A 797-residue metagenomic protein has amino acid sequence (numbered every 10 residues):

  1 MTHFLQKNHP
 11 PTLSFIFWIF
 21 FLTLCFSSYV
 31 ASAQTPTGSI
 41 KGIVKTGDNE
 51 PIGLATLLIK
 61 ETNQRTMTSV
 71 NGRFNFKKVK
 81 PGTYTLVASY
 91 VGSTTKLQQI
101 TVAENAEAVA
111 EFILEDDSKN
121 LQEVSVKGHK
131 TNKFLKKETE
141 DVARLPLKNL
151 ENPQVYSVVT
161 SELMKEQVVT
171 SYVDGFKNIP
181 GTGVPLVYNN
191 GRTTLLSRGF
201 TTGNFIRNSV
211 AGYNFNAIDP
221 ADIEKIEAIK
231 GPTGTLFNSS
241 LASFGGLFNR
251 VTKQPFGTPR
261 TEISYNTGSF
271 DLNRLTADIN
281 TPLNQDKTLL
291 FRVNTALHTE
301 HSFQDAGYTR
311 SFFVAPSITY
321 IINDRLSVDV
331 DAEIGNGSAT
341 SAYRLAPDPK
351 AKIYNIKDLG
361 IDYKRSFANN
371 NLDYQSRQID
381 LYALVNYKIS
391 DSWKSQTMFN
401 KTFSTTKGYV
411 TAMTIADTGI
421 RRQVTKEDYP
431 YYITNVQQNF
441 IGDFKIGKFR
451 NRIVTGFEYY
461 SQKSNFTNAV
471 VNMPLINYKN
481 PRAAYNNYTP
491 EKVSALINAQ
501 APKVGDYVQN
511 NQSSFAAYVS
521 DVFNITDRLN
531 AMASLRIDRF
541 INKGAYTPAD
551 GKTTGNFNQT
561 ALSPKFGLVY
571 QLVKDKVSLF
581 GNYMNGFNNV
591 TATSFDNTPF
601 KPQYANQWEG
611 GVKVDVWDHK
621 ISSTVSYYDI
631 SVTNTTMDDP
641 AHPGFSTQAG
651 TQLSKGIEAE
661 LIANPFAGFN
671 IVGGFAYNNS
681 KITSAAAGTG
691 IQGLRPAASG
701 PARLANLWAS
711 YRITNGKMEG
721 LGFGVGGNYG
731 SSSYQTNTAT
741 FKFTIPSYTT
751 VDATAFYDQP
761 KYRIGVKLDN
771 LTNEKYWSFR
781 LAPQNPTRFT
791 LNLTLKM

Functional and structural regions predicted by a protein language model:
W18, V30-Q122: Periplasm-facing N-terminal accessory domains of Gram-negative outer-membrane beta-barrel systems
E50-G53, L58-E61, K77, A106 (+2 more regions): Acidic, small-polar-rich N-terminal luminal/periplasmic segments of exported/outer-membrane proteins
D222-E224, T233-V314, I322-L326, I379 (+1 more regions): Outer-membrane beta-barrel translocator/receptor signature
H298, S302, S317-I321, R325-K388 (+5 more regions): Acidic/polar loop-and-plug regions of large Gram-negative outer-membrane beta-barrel proteins
N323, Y431, R450-V454, E458-Q462 (+3 more regions): Structural signature of Gram-negative outer-membrane beta-barrels, strongest in the C-terminal barrel of TonB-dependent
K388-S390, K394-N400, T405-V410, Q603-A686: Membrane-embedded beta-barrel scaffold of Gram-negative outer-membrane proteins
T425, Y429, A697-M797: Conserved C-terminal beta-signal and adjacent last beta-strands/turns of outer-membrane beta-barrel proteins
D527-R528, Q648-N737, T794: Gram-negative outer-membrane beta-barrel transporters
